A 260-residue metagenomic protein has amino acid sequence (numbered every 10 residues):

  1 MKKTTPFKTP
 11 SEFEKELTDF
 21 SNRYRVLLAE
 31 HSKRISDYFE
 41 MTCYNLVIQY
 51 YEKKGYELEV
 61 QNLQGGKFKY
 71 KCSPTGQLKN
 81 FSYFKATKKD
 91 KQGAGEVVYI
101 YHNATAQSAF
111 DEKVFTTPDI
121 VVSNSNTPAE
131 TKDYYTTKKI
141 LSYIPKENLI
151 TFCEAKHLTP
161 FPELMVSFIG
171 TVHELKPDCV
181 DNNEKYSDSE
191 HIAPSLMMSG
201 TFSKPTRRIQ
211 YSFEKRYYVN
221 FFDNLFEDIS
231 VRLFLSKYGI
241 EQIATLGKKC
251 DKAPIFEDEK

Functional and structural regions predicted by a protein language model:
M1-S82: Nuclease-adjacent, charged terminal/linker segments that flank catalytic cores
R34, Y38-T42, F115, E163-S167: Short, well-structured alpha-helical interface segments that form or flank functional binding sites
V47, D119-K139, K146-L164, F168-H173: Conserved catalytic cores of phosphodiester-cleaving nucleases, focusing on short active-site segments
K71, F81-K85, T117-S123: Short acidic loop-to-beta-strand element that houses the catalytic metal-binding Asp/Glu of nuclease active sites
P74-K113: Low-complexity, serine/threonine/proline-enriched polar segments
T105-F110, Y134-S142, N182: Short secondary-structure capping micro-motifs at structural edges
E112-V114, P145-E147: A generic structural micro-feature
I169-K260: Domain-level recognition of nuclease-like catalytic cores that cleave nucleotide substrates
